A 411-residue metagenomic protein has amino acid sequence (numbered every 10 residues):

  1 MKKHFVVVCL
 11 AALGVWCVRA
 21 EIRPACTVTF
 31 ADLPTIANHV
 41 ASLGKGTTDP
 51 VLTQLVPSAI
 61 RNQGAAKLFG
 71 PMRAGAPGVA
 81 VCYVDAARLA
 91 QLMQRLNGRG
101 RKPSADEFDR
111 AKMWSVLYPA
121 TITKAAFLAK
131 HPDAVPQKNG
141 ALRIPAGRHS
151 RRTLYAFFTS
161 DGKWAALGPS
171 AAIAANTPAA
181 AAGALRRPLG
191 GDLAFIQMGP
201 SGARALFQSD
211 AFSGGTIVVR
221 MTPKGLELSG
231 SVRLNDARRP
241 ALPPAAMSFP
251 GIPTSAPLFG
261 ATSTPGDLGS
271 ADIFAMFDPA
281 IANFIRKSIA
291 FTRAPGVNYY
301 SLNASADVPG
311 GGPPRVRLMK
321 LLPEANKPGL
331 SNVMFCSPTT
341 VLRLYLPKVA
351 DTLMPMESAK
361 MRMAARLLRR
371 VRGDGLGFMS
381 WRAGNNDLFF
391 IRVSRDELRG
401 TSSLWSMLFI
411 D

Functional and structural regions predicted by a protein language model:
M1-H4: Positively charged n-region of N-terminal signal peptides that target proteins for export
V7-V15: Bacterial N-terminal signal peptides
G14, G78-A80, A156, G168 (+3 more regions): Small side chains
A20-R143, R148-S150, L193-D210, E227-T292 (+1 more regions): Structural boundary/hinge residues at secondary-structure and domain interfaces
G70, P77-C82, Q91, R152-F158 (+4 more regions): Broad, structure-driven detector of short, well-ordered beta-strand segments within folded domains
F108-R110, P136-N139, H149, T159-D161 (+4 more regions): Short, ordered beta-strand-loop transition motifs
S150-S213, G296-R372, L376-R382, I391-L398 (+1 more regions): A conserved glycine-rich beta-strand in the N-terminal activation segment of trypsin-fold
L228-G230, F389-R392: Short, well-ordered beta-strand segments enriched in hydrophobic/aromatic residues
